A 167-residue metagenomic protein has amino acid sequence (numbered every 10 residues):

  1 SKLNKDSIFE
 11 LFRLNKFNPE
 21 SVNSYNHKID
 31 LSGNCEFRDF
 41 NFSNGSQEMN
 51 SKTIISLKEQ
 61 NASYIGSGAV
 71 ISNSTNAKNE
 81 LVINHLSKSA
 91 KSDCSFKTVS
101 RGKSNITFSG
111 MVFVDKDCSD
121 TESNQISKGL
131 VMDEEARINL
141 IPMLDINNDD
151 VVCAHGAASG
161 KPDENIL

Functional and structural regions predicted by a protein language model:
S1-I166: Conserved beta-strand/loop scaffold segments within soluble protein domains that form the structured core and edges
